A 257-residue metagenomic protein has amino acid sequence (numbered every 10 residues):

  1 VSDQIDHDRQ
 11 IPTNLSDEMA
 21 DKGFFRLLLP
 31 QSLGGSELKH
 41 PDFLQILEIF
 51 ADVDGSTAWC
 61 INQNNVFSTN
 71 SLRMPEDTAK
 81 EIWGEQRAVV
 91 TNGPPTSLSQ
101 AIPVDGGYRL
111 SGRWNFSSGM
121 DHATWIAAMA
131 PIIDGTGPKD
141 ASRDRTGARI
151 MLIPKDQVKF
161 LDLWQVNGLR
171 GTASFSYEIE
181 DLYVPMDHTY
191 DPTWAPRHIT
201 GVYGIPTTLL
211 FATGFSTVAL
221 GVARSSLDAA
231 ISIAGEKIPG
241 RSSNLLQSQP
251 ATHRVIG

Functional and structural regions predicted by a protein language model:
V1-L29, G35-Q45, T217-G257: Alpha-helical interface subdomain recognition
F24-E81: Internal helix-loop-helix
S68-G106: Well-ordered mid-protein domain cores that form the structural environment of catalytic cofactors
V89, L98-Q100, W114-S118, G137-S142 (+1 more regions): A generic local secondary-structure boundary/capping motif
N92-P94, A130, L152-V166: Active-site glycine-rich loop that binds ribose-phosphate moieties when present
D105-S111, W125, S174: A generic structural signal for beta-strand entry/edge sites
R113-Q157: DPxDG-like acidic metal-binding loop motif
N167-G257: Glycine-rich beta->alpha junctions and the first turn(s) of the following alpha-helix
